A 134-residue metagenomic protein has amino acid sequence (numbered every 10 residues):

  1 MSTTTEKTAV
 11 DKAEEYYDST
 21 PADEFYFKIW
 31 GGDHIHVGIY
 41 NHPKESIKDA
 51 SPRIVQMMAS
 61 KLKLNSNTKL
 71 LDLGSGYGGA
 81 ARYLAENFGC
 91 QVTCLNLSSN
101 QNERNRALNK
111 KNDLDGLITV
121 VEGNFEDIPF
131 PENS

Functional and structural regions predicted by a protein language model:
M1-Y26: N-terminal auxiliary segments of SAM/dcSAM-dependent transferases
Y17, M58, S98: Conserved hydrophobic/aromatic pocket- or pore-lining residues that grip, position, or stack substrates in active sites
F27-D33, N102: Short coil/turn segments at secondary-structure boundaries
H34-N41, E45-S66: Conserved alpha-helix/loop element of class I SAM-dependent methyltransferases that forms part of the SAM/SAH-binding
K69-L71, A81-D127: Class I SAM-dependent methyltransferase SAM/SAH-binding core
G74: Conserved S-adenosyl-L-methionine
Y77: Conserved SAM/SAH-binding loop
E126-S134: A short acidic, Gly/Pro-enriched loop at the edge of an enzyme's catalytic core that lines a small-molecule cofactor
